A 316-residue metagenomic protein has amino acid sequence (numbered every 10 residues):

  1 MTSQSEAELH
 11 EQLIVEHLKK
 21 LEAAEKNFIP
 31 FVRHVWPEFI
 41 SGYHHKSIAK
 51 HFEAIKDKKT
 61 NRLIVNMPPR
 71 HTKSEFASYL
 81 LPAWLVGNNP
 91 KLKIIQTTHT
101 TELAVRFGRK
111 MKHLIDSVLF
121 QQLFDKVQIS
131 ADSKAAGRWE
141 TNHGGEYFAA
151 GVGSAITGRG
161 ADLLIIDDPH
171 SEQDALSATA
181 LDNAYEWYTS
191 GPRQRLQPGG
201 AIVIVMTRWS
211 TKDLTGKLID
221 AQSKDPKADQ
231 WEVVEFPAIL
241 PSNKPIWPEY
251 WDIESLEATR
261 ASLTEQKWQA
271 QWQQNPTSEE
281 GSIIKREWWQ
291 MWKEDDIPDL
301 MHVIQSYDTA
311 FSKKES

Functional and structural regions predicted by a protein language model:
M1-N61: N-terminal accessory segments
R62-I64, K93-I95, E146, L163 (+1 more regions): Residue-level preference for the first positions of well-ordered beta-strands
V65-L123: Conserved P-loop
T97-I156: Conserved nucleotide-state-sensing and coupling region of NTP-binding domains
A136-S190: Conserved RecA-like ASCE ATPase "motif II neighborhood" in helicase/translocase motors
R159, K314-S316: Short, flexible loop/turn motifs enriched in small residues
T179-S242: ASCE P-loop NTPase helicase motor core
N243-T309: ATPase catalytic-site recognition across NTP-hydrolyzing enzymes
